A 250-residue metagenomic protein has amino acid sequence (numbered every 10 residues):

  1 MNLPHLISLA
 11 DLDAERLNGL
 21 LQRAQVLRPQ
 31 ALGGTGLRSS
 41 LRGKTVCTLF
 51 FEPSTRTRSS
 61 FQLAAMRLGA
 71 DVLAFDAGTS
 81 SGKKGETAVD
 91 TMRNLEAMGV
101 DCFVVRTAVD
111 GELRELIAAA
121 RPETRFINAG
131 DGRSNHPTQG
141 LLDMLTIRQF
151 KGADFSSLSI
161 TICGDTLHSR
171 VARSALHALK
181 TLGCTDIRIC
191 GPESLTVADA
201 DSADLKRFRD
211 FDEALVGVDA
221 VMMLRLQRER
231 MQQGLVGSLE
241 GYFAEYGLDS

Functional and structural regions predicted by a protein language model:
M1-L63: Positively charged, low-complexity intrinsically disordered leader regions
S8, T48, A74, F126-N128 (+3 more regions): Structural signal for conserved beta-strand scaffold positions within catalytic alpha/beta enzyme cores
A24, K44, V100, G217-V218: Short, well-ordered alpha-helix to beta-strand connector turns
Q25, F51, A108, R225-Q227: Short glycine-/small-residue-rich Rossmann-like dinucleotide-binding loops
T35, S39-R148: Phosphate/diphosphate ligand-binding glycine-rich loop within oxidoreductases
F51-L63, R148-L224: Glycine-rich phosphate/diphosphate-binding loop of Rossmann-like nucleotide-binding domains
D210-A214, F243-S250: A short, acidic, amphipathic alpha-helical segment used as a generic capping/interface helix at domain edges
R225-G247: Glycine/threonine-rich flexible loop motifs
